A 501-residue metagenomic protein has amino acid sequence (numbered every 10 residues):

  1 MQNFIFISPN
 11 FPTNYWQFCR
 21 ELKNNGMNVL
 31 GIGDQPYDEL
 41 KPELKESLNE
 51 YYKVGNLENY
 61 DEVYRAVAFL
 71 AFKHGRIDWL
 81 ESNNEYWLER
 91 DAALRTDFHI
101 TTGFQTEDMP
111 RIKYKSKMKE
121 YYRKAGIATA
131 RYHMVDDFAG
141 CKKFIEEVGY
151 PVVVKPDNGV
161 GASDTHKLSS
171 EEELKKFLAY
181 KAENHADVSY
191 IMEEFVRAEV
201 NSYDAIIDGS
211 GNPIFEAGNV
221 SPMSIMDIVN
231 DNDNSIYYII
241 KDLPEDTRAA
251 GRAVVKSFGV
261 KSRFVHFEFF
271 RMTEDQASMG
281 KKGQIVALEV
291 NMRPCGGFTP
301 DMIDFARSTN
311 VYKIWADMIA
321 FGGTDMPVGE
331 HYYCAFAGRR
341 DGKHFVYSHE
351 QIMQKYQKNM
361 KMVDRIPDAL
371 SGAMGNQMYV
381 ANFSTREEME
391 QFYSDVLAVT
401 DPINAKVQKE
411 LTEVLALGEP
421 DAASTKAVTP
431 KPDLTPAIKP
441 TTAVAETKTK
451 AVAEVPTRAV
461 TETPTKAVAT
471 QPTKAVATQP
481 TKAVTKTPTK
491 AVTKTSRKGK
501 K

Functional and structural regions predicted by a protein language model:
M1-E107, S394-L411, G418: ATP-binding N-terminal substructure of ATP-dependent carboxylate-amine bond-forming enzymes
Y51-E58, H133-D137, L168: Short acidic-hydrophobic, aromatic-tinged amphipathic segments that line or gate anion-handling sites
E62, G140-C141, E173: Short acidic active-site motifs
R95-D164: A conserved helix-loop-beta module that forms one wall/lid of the active-site cleft in ATP-utilizing catalytic domains
A128-A130, P151-V154, H166-S202, S224-I236 (+3 more regions): Conserved ATP-binding module of the ATP-grasp superfamily
E194-V260, F264, R271, D275 (+4 more regions): ATP-dependent carboxylate/phosphate-activation module, predominantly the ATP-grasp catalytic core and closely related
A316-A443, A451, T489, T493-K501: Peripheral (often C-terminal) accessory segments that flank ATP-dependent C-N-forming ligase machineries
T425-V428, T435-A437, T441-T493: Long, intrinsically disordered low-complexity tandem-repeat segments
